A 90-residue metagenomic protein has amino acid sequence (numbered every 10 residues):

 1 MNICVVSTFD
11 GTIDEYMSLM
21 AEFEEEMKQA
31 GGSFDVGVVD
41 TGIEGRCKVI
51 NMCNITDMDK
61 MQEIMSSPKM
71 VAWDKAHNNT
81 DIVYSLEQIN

Functional and structural regions predicted by a protein language model:
M1-V71, T80-N90: Short S/T/G/P-rich N-terminal loop/turn motif that feeds into the first structured element of a domain
A76: Regulatory input/activation interfaces that engage signals or partners
